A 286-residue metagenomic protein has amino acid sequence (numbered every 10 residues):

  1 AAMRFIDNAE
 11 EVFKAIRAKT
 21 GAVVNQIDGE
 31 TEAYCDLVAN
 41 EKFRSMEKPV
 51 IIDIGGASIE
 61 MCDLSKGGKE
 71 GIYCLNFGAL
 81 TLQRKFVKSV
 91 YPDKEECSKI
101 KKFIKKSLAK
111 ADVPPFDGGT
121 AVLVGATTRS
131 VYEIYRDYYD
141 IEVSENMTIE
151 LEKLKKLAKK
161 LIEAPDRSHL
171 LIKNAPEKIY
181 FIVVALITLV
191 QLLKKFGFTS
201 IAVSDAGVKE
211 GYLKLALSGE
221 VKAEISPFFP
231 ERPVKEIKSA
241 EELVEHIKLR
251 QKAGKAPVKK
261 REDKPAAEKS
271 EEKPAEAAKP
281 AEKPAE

Functional and structural regions predicted by a protein language model:
A2-K48, D63-K66, E70-G254: Helical "lid/coupling" subdomains associated with nucleotide-phosphate turnover
E32, E60, E282: Acidic-residue sensor for enzyme active/binding pockets
D53: Conserved catalytic-loop position in the HRD/HxD motif
A57-D63: Acidic, divalent-metal-coordinating active-site segment for phosphoryl/phosphodiester hydrolysis, typified by short
L243-E286: Intrinsically disordered, compositionally biased charged tails
